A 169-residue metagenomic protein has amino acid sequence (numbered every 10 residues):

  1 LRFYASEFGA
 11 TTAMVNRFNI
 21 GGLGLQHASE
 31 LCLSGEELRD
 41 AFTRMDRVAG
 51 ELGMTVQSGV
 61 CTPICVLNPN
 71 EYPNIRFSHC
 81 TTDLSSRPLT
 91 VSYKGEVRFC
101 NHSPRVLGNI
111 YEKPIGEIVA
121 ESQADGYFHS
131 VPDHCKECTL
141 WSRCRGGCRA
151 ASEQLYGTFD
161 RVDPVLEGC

Functional and structural regions predicted by a protein language model:
L1-L107: Radical SAM enzyme [4Fe-4S]-AdoMet core and its adjacent flexible, acidic and glycine-rich loops/tails across
V97, N101-C169: Flexible mid-to-C-terminal extensions adjoining Fe-S/redox cofactors in radical SAM and related proteins
